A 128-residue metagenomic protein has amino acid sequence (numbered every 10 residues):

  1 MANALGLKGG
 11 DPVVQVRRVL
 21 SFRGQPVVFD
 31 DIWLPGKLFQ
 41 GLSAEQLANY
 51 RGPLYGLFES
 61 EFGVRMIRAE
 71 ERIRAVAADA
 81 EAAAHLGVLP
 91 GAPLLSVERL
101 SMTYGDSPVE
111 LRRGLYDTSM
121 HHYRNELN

Functional and structural regions predicted by a protein language model:
M1-N128: C-terminal all-alpha effector/ligand-binding and dimerization domain of prokaryotic HTH-type transcriptional repressors
